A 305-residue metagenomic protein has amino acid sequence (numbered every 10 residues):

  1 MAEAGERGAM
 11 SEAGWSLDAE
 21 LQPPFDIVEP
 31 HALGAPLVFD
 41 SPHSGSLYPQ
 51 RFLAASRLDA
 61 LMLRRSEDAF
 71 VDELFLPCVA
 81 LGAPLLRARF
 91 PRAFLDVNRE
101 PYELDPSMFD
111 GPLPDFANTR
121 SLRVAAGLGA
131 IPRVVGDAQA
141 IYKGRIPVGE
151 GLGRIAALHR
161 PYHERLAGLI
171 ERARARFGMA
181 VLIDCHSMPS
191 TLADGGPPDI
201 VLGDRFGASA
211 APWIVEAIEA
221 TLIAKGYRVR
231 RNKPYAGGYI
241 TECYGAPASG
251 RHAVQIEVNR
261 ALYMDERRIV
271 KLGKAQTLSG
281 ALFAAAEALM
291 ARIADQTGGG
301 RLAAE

Functional and structural regions predicted by a protein language model:
A2-L182, S187-V254, V258-E305: N-terminal catalytic or cofactor-binding beta/alpha core of small enzyme domains
